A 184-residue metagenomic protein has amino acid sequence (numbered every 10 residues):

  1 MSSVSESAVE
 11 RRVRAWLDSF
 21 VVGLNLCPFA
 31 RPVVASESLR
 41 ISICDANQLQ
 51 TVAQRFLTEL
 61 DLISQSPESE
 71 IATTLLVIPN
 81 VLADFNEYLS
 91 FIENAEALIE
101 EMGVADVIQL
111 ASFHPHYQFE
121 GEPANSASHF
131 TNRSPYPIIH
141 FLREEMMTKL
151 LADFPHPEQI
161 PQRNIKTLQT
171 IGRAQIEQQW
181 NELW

Functional and structural regions predicted by a protein language model:
M1-W184: Expand to "…catalyze enediolate/carbanion chemistry for C-C bond making/breaking, isomerization, decarboxylation
